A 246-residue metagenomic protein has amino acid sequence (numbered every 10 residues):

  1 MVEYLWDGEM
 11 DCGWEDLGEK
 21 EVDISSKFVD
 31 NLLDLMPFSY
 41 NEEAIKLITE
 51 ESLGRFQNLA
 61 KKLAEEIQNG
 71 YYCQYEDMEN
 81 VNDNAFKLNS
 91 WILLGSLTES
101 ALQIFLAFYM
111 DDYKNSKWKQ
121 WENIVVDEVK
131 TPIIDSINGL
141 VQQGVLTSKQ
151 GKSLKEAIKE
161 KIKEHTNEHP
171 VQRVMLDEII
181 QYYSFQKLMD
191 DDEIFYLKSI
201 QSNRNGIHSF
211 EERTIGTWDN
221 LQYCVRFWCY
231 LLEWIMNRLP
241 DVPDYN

Functional and structural regions predicted by a protein language model:
M1-L88: Charged alpha-helical initiation segments
M10, W14-S25, P37-I45, T49-S52 (+10 more regions): Intrinsic-disorder-associated interaction segments
S26, Q57, W91-T98, Q201 (+2 more regions): Generic structural concept
K61-Y72, S96, S100, S202-N205 (+1 more regions): Generic structural signal for well-ordered, non-membrane alpha-helices
Y72-Y75, E79, L106, M110 (+2 more regions): Short, flexible helix-adjacent loops and helix caps
D83-M110: Short, hydrophobic, well-ordered secondary-structure elements
Y109-L197, S202-G206: Flexible secondary-structure boundary motifs
R173, D177-N246: Charge-enriched, short contiguous segments at helix-coil
